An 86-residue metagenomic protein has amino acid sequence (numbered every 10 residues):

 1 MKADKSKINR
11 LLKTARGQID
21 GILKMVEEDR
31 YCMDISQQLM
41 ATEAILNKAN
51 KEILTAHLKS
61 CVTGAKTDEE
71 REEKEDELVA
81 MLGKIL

Functional and structural regions predicted by a protein language model:
M1-L86: Solvent-exposed interaction patches of small proteins and small membrane subunits
